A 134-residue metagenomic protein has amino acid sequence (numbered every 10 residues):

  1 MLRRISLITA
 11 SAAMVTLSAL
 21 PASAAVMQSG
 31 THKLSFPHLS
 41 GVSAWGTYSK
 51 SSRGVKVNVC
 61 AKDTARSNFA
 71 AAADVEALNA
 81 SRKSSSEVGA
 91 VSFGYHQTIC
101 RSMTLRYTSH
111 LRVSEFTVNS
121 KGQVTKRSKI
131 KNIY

Functional and structural regions predicted by a protein language model:
M1-V42: N-terminal prepro-regions of secreted/extracellular proteins
A25-Y134: Post-signal peptide N-terminal regions of Sec-secreted extracellular proteins
